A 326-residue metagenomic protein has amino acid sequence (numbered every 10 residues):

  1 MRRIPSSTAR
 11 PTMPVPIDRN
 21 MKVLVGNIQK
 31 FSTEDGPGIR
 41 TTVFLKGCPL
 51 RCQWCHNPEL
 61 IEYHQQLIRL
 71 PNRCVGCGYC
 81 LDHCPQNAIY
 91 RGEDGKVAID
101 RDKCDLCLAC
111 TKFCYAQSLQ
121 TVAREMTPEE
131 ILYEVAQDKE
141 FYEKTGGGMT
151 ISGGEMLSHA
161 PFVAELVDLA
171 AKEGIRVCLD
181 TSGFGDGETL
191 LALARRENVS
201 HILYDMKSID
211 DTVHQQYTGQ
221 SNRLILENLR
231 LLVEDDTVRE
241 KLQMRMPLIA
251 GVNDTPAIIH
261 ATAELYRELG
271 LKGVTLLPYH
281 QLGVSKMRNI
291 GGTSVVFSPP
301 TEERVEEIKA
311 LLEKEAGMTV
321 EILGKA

Functional and structural regions predicted by a protein language model:
M1-P37, R239, L248-A326: Auxiliary Fe-S-binding modules of radical SAM enzymes
L24-Y79, V97-L106: N-terminal pre-triad scaffold of radical SAM enzymes
Q53-L60, Y79-I99, A109-E125: Iron-sulfur cluster-binding cysteine motifs and their immediate structural context in ferredoxin-like electron-transfer
R69-P71, Q215-S221, I290-S298: Short glycine-enriched, charge-decorated loop/helix-capping segments at active-site entrances that position
R69-V75, A123-D138: Extended, non-globular alpha-helical segments
L108-Y115, D205-D210, K241-L242, K286-N289: Short, basic/glycine-rich phosphate-binding loops at helix/coil junctions that contact nucleotide phosphates
Q117, L169, E173, E315: Conserved dinucleotide-binding and phosphotransfer motif residues
E129-L277, L282: Conserved AdoMet/S-adenosylmethionine-binding subsite of the radical SAM
